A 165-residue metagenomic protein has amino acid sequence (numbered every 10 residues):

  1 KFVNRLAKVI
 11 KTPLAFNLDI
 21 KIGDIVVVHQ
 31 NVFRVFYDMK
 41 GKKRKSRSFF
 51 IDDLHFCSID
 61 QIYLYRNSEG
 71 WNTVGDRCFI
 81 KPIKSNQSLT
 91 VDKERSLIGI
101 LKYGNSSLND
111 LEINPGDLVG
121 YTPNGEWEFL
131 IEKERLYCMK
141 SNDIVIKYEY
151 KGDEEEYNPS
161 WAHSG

Functional and structural regions predicted by a protein language model:
K1-G165: Acidic-enriched and Gly/Ser
